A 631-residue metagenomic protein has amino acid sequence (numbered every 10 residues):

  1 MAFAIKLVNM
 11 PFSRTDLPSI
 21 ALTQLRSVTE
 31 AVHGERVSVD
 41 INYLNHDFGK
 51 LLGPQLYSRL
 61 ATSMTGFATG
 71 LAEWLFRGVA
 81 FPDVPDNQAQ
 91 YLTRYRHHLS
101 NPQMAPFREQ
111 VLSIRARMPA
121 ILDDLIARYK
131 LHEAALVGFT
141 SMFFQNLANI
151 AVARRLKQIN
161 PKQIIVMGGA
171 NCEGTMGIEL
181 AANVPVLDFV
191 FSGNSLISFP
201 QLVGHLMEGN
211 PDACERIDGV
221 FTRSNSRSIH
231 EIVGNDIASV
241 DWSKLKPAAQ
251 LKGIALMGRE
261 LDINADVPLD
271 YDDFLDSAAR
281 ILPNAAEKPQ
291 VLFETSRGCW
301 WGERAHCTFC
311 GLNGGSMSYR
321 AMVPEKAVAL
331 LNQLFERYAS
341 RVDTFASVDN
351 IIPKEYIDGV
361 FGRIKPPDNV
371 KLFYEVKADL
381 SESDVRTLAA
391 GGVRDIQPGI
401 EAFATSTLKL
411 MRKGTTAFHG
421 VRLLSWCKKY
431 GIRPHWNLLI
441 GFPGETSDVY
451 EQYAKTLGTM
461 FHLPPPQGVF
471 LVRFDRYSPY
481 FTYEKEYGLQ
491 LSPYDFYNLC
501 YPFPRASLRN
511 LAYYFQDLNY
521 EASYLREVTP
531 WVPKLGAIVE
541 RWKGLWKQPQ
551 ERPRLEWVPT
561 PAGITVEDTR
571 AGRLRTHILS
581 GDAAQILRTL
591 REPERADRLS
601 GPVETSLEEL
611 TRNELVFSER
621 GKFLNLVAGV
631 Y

Functional and structural regions predicted by a protein language model:
F3-A4, P11-A21, L25-G49, F107-K244 (+1 more regions): Glycine-rich beta-alpha loop elements in corrinoid/cobalamin-binding modules across cobalamin-dependent enzymes
A4-M10, V166, P324-H435, I440-D448 (+3 more regions): Conserved SAM/AdoMet-binding glycine-rich loop
L7-V8, D16, Q24, N42 (+5 more regions): C-terminal accessory regions of radical SAM enzymes
T29, C299, S347, P398 (+2 more regions): Conserved, mostly hydrophobic/aromatic
D40-D123: Conserved N-terminal ligand/cofactor-binding loop architecture of enzyme catalytic domains
E215-P283, V291-E294, G298, Y453 (+1 more regions): Extended catalytic-interface subdomain
N284-V323: Canonical Radical SAM [4Fe-4S] cluster-binding loop centered on the CxxxCxxC motif and its immediate flanking residues
T576-Y631: Long, charge-rich, low-complexity alpha-helical segments
